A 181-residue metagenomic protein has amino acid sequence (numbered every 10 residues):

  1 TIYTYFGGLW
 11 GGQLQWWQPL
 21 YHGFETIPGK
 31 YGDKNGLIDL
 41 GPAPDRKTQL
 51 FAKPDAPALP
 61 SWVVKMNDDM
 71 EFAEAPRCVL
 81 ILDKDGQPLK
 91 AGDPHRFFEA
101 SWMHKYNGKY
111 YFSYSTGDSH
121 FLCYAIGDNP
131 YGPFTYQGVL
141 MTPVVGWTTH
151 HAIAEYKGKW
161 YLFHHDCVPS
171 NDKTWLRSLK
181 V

Functional and structural regions predicted by a protein language model:
T1-V181: Carbohydrate-active catalytic/glycan-binding domains of CAZyme proteins, especially the secreted or lumenal ectodomains
